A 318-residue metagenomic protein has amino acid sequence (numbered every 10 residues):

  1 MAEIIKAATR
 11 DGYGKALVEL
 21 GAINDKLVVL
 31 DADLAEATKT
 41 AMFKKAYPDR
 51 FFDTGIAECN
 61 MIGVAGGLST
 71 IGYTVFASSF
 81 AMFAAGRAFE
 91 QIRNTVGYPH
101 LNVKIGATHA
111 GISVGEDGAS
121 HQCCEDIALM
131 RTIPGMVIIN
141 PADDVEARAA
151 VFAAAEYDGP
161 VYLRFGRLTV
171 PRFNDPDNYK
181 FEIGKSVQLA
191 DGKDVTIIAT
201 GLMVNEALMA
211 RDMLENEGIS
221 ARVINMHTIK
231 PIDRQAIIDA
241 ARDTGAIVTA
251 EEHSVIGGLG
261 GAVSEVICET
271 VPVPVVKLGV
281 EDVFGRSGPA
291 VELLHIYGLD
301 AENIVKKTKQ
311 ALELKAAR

Functional and structural regions predicted by a protein language model:
M1-R164, T169, N178, N303 (+1 more regions): Thiamine diphosphate
R10-D11, I23-K26, L34-A41, K45 (+2 more regions): Thiamine diphosphate
